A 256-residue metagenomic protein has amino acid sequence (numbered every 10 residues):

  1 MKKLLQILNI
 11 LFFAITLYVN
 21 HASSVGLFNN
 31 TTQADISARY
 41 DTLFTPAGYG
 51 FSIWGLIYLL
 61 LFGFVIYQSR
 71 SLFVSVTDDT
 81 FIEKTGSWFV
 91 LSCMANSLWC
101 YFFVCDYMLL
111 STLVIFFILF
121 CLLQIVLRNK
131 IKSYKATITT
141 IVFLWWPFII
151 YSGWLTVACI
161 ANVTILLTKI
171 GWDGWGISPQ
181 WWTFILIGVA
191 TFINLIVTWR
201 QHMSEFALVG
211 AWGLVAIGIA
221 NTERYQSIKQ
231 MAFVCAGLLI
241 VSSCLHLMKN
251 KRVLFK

Functional and structural regions predicted by a protein language model:
M1-F13: Alpha-helical transmembrane segments and their helix-start/interface "positive-inside/aromatic belt" motifs in integral
L11-Y18, W88-W99, I115-I125, L144-N162: Alpha-helical transmembrane segments of multi-pass integral membrane proteins
F13-N30: Alpha-helical transmembrane segments of multi-pass membrane proteins
A38-I53, V142-I149, W172-W182, T222: Short aromatic-rich membrane-water interface segments that cap or initiate transmembrane helices in multi-pass membrane
F64-V76, I82-G86, V90-T112, F116-T140: Internal transmembrane alpha-helix with an interfacial aromatic "cap," most often the third helix
L98-L113, I170-I177, I196-Q201, T222-S227: Membrane-interface helix caps and helix-loop-helix hairpins in membrane proteins
E205-V215: Central hydrophobic cores of alpha-helical transmembrane segments in multi-pass integral membrane proteins
R224-G237: Loop-to-transmembrane alpha-helix initiation sites
